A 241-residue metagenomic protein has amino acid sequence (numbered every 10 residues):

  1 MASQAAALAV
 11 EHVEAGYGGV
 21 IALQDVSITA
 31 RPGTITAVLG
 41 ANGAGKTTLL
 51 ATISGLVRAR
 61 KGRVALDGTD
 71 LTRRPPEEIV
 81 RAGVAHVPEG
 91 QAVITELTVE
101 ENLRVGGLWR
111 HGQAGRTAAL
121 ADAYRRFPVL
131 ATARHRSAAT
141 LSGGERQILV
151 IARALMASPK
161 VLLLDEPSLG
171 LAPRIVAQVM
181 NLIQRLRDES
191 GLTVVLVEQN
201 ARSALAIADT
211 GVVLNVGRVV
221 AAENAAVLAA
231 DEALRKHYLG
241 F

Functional and structural regions predicted by a protein language model:
G18, T36, R74, V99-A118 (+3 more regions): ABC-type ATPase nucleotide-binding domains, specifically the catalytic core motifs of the NBD
L39-A41: The feature captures the beta-strand-to-loop junction immediately N-terminal to the Walker
S54: Helix-to-loop junction immediately C-terminal to a conserved catalytic motif
G62-D70, A82, R116-L120, E223: Conserved ABC transporter NBD signature motif
S137-L141, E145: Conserved ABC ATPase signature
A154-L155: ABC ATPase C-loop
A177-G191: Helical segment within the ABC ATPase nucleotide-binding domain
